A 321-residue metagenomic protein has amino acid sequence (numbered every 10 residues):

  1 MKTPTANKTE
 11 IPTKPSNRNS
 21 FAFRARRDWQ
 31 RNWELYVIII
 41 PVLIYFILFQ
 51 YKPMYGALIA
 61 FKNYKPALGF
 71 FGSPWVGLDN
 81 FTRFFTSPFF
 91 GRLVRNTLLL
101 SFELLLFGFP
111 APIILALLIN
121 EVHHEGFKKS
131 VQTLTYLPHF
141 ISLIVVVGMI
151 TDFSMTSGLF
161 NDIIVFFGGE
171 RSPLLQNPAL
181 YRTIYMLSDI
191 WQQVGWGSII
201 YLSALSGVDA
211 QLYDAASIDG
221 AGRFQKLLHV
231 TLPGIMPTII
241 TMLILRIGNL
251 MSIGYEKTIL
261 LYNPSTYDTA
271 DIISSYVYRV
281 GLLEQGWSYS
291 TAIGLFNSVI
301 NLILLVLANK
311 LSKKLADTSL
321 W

Functional and structural regions predicted by a protein language model:
M1-D28: Short, Lys/Arg-rich, polar N-terminal cytosolic tail immediately upstream of the first transmembrane signal-anchor
D28-W321: A structural signal for multi-pass alpha-helical bundles of membrane permease subunits that mediate small-molecule
